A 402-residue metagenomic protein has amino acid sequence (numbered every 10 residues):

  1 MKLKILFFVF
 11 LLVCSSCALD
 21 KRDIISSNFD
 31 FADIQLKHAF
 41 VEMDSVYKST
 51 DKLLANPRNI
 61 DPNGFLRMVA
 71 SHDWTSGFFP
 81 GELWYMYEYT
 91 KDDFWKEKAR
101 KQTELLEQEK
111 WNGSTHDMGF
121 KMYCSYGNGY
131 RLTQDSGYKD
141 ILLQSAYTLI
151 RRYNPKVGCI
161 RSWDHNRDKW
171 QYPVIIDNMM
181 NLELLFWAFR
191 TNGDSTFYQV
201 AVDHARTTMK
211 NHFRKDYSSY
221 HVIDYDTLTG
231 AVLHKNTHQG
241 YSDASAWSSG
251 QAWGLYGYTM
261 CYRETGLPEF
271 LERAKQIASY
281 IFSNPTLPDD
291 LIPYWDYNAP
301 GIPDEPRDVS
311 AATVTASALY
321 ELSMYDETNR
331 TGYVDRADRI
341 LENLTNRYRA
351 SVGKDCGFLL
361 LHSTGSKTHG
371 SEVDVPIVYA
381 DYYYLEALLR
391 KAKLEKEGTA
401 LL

Functional and structural regions predicted by a protein language model:
M1-D23: Bacterial Sec-dependent N-terminal signal peptides
L19-L402: Glycan-recognition and catalytic cores of secretory/periplasmic carbohydrate-active enzymes
